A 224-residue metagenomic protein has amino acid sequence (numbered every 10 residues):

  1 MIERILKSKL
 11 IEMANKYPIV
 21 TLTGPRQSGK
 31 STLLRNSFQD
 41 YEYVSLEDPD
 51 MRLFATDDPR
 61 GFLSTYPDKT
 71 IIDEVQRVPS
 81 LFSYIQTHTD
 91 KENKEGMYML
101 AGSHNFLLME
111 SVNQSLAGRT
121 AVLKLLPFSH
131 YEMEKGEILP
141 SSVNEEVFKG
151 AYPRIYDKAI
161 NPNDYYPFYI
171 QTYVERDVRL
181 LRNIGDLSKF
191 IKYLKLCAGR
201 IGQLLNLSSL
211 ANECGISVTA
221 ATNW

Functional and structural regions predicted by a protein language model:
M1-M13: Pre-Walker A adenine-sensing motif
L22: Hydrophobic anchor at the beta1->P-loop junction of P-loop NTPases
K30: Conserved lysine of the Walker
L33, S37: Hydrophobic positions on the alpha1 helix immediately C-terminal to the Walker A/P-loop
Y41-I72: Short glycine-rich substrate-engagement loop in P-loop NTPases that contacts/grips substrate
F82-F106, Q114: Conserved catalytic/switch belt of AAA+ P-loop NTPases
F106-A121, E137-I138: Short regulatory helix/loop adjacent to the ATP-binding pocket of P-loop NTPases
K124-W224: Interdomain hinge/linker elements that couple catalytic modules in large macromolecular machines
